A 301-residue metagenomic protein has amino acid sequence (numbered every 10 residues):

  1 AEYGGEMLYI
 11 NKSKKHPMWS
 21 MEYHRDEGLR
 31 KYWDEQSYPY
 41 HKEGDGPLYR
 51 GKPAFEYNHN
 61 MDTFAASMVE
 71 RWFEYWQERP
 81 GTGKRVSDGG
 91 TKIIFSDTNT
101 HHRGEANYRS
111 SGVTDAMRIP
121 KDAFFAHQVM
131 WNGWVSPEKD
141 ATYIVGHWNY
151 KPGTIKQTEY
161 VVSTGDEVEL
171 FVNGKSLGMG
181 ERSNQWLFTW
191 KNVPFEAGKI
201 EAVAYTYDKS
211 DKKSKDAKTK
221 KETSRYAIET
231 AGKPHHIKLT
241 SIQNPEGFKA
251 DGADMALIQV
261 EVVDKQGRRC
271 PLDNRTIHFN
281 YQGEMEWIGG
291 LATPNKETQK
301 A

Functional and structural regions predicted by a protein language model:
A1-H127, W134-G153, T189: Substrate-binding/catalytic cleft of secreted carbohydrate-active enzymes, primarily glycoside hydrolases
N149-I155, P245-A256: Short, solvent-exposed loop/linker segments at the N-terminal edge of repeated beta-sheet extracellular domains
E159-V162, V203-A204, D254-P271: Beta-strand-rich structural segments
L177-Q185: Short beta-strand segments within Ig-like beta-sandwich modules, predominantly Fibronectin type-III
E181, H236-L239, F279-E297: Short aromatic-acidic-glycine turn motif
L187-V193: Exposed aromatic-hydrophobic patches
F195-K199, A253-M255, N274: Extracellular Ig-like/FN3 beta-sandwich strand-entry sites
D211-K233: Edge beta-strands of extracellular beta-sandwich domains
